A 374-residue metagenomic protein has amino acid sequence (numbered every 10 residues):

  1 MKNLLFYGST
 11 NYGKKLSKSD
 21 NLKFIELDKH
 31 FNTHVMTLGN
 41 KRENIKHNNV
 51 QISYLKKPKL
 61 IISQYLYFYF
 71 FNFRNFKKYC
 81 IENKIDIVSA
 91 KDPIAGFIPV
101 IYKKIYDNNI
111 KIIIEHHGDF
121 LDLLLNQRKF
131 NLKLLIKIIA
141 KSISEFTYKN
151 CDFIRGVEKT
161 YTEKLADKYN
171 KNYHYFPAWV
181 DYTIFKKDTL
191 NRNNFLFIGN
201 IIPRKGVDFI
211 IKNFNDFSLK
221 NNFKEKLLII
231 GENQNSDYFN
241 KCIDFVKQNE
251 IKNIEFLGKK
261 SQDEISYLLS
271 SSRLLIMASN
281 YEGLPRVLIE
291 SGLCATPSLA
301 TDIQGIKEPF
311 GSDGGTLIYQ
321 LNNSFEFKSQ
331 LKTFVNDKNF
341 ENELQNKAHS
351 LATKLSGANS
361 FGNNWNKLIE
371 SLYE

Functional and structural regions predicted by a protein language model:
M1-E43, N48, P177: N-terminal subdomain of nucleotide-sugar transferases
L5, R155, D188-K205, I211-F214 (+1 more regions): Conserved donor-binding/catalytic core segment of Leloir-type glycosyltransferases
L22-I25, R74-K77, I105, F120 (+3 more regions): Membrane-proximal helix-turn-helix segments that form the acceptor-binding/catalytic region of lipid-linked
K41, I198, K226-N240, F256-K259: Glycosyltransferase donor-sugar binding loop
T160-E163, L228-K252, E264: Short, structured helix-loop element that forms part of the nucleotide-activated donor/catalytic region
N280: Aromatic "clamp/platform" in nucleotide-sugar-dependent glycosyltransferases that forms part of the donor/acceptor
P297-A300: Short hydrophobic beta-strand element within catalytic cores of glycosyltransferases and related nucleotide-activated
S312-F325, T333-N339: Conserved acidic donor-binding segment of nucleotide-sugar-dependent glycosyltransferases
